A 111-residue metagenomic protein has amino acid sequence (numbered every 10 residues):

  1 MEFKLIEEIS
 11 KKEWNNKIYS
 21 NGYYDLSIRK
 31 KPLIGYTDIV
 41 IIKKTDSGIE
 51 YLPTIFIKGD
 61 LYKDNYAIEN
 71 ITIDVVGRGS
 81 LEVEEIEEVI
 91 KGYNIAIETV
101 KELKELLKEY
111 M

Functional and structural regions predicted by a protein language model:
M1-S80, E88-M111: Positively charged, low-complexity terminal tracts and the immediately adjacent first secondary-structure elements
